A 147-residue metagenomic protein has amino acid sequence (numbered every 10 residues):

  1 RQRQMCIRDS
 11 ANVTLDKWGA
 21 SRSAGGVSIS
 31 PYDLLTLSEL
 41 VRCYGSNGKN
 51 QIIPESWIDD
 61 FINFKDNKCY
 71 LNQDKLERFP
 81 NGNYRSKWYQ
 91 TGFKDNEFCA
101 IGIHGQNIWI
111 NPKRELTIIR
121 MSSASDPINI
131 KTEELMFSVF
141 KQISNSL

Functional and structural regions predicted by a protein language model:
R1, G45-P54: Structural helix-adjacent loops and short alpha-helical linkers that scaffold large soluble proteins
Q2-I7: Short, small-residue-biased leader/transition segments that mark boundaries at the very start of proteins
R8-S21: Glycine- and aromatic-rich loop/turn segments at beta-sheet edges
A11-N12, D59-I119: Active-site Gly/Thr loop motif
A20-S28, A100-H104: Solvent-exposed loop and edge beta-strand segments that line ligand/cofactor-binding and catalytic clefts
G26-S46, Q106-S122: Active-site-proximal alpha-helical segments within enzyme catalytic domains
L35-R42, I58-I62, K87-Y89, S144: Non-transmembrane alpha-helical segments in soluble domains of secreted/periplasmic/extracellular proteins
E97-L147: Structured C-terminal helix/loop/strand segments within mature extracytoplasmic catalytic/sensor domains
